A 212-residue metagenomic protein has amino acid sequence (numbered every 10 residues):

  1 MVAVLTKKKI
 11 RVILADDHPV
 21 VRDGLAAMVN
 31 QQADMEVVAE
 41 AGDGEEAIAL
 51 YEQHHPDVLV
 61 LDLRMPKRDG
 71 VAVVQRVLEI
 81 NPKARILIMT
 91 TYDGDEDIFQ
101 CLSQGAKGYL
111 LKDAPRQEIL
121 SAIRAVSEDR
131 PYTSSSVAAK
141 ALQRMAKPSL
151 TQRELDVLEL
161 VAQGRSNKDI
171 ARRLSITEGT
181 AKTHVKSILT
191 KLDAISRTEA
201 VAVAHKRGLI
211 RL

Functional and structural regions predicted by a protein language model:
D16, D62, T90: Active-site residues of response regulator receiver
V21, P66: The feature encodes the CheY-like receiver
D34-G42, L50, A194: Short hydrophobic/Thr-rich beta-strand motif most characteristic of the beta2 strand and flanking loop of CheY-like
D43-E46, K67-A72: Acidic catalytic/metal-coordinating carboxylates
A49, V71-K83: Short amphipathic alpha-helix used as the core "switch/output" element in two-component signaling
H54-V60: Active-site beta3 strand of CheY-like receiver
E96-S103, K107-L158, L209: Short, flexible helix-to-coil linker/hinge segments that flank and couple to helix-turn-helix
S166-E199: Recognition helix of helix-turn-helix DNA-binding domains
